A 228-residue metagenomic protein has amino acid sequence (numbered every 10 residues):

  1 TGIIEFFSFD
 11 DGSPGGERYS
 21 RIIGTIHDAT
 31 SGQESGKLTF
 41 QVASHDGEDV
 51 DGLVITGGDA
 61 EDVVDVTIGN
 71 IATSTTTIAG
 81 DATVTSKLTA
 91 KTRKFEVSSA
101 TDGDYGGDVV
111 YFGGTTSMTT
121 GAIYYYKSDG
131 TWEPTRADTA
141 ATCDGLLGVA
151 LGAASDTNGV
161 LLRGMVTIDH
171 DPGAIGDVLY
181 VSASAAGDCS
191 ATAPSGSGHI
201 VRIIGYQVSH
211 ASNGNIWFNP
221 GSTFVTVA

Functional and structural regions predicted by a protein language model:
T1-K87: Beta-strand-rich receptor-binding modules of extracellular spikes/adhesins
D11-R18, A29-Q33, T39, A43 (+1 more regions): Glycine-anchored, exposed beta-strand/edge motif detector
